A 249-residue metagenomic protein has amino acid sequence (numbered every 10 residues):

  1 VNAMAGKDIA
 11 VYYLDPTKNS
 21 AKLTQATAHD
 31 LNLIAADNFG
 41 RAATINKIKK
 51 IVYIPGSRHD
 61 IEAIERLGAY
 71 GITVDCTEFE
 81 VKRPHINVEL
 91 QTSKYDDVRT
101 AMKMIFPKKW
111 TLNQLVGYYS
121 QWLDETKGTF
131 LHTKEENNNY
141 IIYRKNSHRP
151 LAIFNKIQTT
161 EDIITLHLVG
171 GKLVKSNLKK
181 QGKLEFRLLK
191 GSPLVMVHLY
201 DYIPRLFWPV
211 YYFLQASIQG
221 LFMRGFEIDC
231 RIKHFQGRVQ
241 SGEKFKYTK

Functional and structural regions predicted by a protein language model:
V1-A42, N46: NAD(P)H-binding glycine-rich loop region in Rossmannoid oxidoreductase-like domains and their noncatalytic homologs
D15-K18, P55, L199-I203: Short, histidine-centered active-site or binding-site loop motifs used for metal coordination, general acid-base
K50-P55, D60-K145: Charge-rich, low-complexity N-terminal segments
N146-L189: Hydrophobic-ligand binding "helix-grip"
K175-F213: Beta-strand/loop substructures that line and gate deep hydrophobic ligand-binding cavities in soluble
E185-V197, R231-K249: Short terminal or interdomain "cap/linker" segment that borders an active site or interface and mediates
P209-K244: A conserved amphipathic terminal alpha-helix motif
